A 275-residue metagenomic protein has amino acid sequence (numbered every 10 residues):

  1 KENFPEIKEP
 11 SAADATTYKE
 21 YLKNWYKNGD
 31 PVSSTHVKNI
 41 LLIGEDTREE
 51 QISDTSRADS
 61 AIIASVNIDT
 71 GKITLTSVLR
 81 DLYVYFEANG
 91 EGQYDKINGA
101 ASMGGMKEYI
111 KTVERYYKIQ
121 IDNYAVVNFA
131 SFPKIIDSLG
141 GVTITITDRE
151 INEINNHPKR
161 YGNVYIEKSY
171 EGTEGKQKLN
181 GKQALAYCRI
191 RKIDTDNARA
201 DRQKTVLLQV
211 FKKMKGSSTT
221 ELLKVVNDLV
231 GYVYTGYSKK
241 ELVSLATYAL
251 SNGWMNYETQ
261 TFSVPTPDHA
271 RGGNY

Functional and structural regions predicted by a protein language model:
K1-Y275: Non-catalytic, solvent-exposed segments at the cell envelope interface
